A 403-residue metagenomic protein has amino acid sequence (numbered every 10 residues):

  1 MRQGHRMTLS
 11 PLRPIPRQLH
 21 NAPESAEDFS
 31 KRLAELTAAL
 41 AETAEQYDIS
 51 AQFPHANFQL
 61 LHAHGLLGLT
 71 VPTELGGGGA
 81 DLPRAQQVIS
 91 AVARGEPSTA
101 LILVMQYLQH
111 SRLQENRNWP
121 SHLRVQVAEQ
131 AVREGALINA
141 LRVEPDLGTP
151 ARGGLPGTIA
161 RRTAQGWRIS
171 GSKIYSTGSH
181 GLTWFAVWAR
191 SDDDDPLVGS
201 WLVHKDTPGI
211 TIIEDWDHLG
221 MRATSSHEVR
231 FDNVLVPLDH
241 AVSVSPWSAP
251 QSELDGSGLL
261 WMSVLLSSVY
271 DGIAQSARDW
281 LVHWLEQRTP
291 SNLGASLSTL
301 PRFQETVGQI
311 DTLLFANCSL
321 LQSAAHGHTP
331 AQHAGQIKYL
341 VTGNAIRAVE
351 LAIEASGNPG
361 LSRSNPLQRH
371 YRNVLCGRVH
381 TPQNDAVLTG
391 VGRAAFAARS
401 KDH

Functional and structural regions predicted by a protein language model:
M1-R6: Short, Lys/Arg-enriched N-terminal segments with co-localized hydrophobic residues within the first ~10-30 amino acids
L36, S267, A274-A277, L281 (+5 more regions): Amphipathic alpha-helices that form helix-helix packing interfaces
L36-E45: N-terminal capping segment at the start of a domain
E45-D48, F315-L340, I353-L361: C-terminal helix-coil-helix/basic helical segment that borders enzyme active sites and/or dimer interfaces and provides
H55-A63, L69-S172, T177: Glycine-rich flavin
S172-I212: A short core secondary-structure module
H218-L313: Glycine-rich beta->alpha junctions and the first turn(s) of the following alpha-helix
N358-H403: Glycine-rich phosphate/cofactor-binding loops in nucleotide/flavin-utilizing enzymes
